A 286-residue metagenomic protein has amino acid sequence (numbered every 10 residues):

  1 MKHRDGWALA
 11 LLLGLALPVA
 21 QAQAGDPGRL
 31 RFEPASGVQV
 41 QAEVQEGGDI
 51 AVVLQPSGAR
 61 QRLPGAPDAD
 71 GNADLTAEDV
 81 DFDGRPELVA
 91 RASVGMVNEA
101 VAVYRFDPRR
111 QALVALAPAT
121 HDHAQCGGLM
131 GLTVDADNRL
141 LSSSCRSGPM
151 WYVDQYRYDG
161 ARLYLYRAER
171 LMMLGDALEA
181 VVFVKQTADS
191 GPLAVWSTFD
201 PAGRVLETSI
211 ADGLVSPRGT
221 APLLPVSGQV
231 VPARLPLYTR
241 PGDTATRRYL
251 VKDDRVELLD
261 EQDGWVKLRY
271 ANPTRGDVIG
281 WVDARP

Functional and structural regions predicted by a protein language model:
A8-P18: Bacterial N-terminal signal peptides
A22-A73: Terminal domain-start segments
G28-F32, G71-V80, G127-L141: Beta-propeller blade termini
Q39-Q41, D81-A92, D137-S144: Acidic/hydrophobic-patterned starts of short beta strands in beta-sheet-rich repeat architectures
I50, M96-V103, M150-Q155: Structural motif
V114-D212: Short aromatic loop motif centered on NTY/YTY
K185-T239, D243, Y249-K252, L259-Q262 (+1 more regions): SH3-family beta-barrel domains
D253, V266-A271: SH3/SH3-like beta-barrel fold
